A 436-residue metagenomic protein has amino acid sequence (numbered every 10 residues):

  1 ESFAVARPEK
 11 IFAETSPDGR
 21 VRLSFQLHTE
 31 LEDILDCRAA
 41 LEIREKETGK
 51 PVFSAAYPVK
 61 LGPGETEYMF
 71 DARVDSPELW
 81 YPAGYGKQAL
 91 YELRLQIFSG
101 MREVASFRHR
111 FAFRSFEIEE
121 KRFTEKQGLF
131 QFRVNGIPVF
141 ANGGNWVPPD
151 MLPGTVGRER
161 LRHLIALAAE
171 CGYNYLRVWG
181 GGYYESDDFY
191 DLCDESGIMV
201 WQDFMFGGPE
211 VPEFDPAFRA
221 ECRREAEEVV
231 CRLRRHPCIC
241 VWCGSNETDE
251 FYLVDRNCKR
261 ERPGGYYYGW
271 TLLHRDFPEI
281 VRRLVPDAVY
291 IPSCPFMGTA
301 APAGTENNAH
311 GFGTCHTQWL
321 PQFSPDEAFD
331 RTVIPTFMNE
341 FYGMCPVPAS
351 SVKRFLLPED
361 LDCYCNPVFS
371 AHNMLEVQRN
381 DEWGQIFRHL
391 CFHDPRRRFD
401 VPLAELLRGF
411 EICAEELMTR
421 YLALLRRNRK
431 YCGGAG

Functional and structural regions predicted by a protein language model:
E1-L176, Y184, E195, I334 (+2 more regions): Secreted/periplasmic carbohydrate-active enzymes, especially glycoside hydrolases
S2, E117, V147, T248 (+2 more regions): Short loop/turn segments at secondary-structure transitions that flank enzyme active sites
E9-F12, S293, K353: Short coil/turn segments at secondary-structure boundaries
L31-E32, K121-A303, A435: Active-site mouth of glycoside hydrolases
A89, R133, E159, A220 (+3 more regions): A generic "alpha-helical surface" signal
Q202-P209, H310-A328: Acidic, His- and aromatic-enriched active-site or binding-groove loops in soluble protein domains that engage sugars
W242, E279-R282, I291, G298-A301 (+1 more regions): Substrate-binding clefts and catalytic carboxylate motifs of secreted carbohydrate-active enzymes
N257-R260, T305-H310, V352-L356: Short secondary-structure boundary/capping segments
